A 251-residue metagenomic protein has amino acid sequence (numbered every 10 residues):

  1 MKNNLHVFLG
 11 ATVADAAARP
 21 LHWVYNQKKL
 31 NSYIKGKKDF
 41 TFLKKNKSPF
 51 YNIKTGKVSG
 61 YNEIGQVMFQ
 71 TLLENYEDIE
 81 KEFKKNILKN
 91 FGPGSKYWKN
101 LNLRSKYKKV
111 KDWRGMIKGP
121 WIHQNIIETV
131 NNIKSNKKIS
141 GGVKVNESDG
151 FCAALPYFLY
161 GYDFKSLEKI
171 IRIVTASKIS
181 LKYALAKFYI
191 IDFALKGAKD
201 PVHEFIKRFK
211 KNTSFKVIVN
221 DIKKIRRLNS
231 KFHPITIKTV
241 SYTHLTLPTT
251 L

Functional and structural regions predicted by a protein language model:
M1-L245: Structured, active/binding-site neighborhoods that engage oxygen-rich ligands
T246-L251: A short, hydrophobic C-terminal helix/tail in secreted or cell-surface proteins
